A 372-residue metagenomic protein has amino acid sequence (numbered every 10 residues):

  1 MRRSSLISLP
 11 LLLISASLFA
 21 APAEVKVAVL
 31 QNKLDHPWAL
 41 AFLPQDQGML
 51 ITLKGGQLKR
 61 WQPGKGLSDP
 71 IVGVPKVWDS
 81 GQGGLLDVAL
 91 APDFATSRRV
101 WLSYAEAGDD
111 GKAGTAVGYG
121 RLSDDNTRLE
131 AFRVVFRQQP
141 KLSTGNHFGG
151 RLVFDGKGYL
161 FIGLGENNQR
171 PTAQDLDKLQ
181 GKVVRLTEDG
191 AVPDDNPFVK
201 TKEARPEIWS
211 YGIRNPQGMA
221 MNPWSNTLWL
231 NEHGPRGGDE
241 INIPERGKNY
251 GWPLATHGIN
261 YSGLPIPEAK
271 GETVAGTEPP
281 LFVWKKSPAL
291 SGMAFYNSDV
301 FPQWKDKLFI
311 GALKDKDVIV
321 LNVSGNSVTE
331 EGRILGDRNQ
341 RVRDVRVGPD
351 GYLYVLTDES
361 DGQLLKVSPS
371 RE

Functional and structural regions predicted by a protein language model:
M1-L9: Bacterial N-terminal signal peptides that target proteins for export
S8-S17: Bacterial N-terminal signal peptides
A20-R170, G218-M221, N226-G234, K286-S324 (+1 more regions): Acidic, Gly/Ser/Thr-rich repeat motifs that build Ca2+-stabilized beta-propeller blades
D69-G83, A131-F148, E188-W209, P253-K285 (+1 more regions): Surface-exposed loop and turn segments in beta-propeller and other repeat-based domains that flank or scaffold
T115-D125, L176-D189, P244-E245: Beta-propeller blade signature
A204-E245: Repeat-solenoid scaffold signature
I213, V328-P349: Conserved blade-ending motifs and adjacent loop-strand segments that build the rim/top face of beta-propeller domains
W229, R236-N242, N249-P253, I259-L264 (+2 more regions): Short acidic/glycine-rich loop or secondary-structure boundary segments that cap or lie
